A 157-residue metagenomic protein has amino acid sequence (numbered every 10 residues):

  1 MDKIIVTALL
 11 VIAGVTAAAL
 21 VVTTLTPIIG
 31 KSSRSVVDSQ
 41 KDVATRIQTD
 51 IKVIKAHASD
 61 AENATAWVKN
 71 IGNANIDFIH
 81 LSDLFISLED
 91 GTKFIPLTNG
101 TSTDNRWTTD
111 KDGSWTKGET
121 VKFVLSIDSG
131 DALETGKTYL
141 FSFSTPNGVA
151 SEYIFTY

Functional and structural regions predicted by a protein language model:
A8-Q40: C-terminal juxtamembrane segment of a hydrophobic transmembrane alpha-helix
P27-Y157: N-terminal export/assembly leader peptides and their processing motifs that target proteins to secretory
